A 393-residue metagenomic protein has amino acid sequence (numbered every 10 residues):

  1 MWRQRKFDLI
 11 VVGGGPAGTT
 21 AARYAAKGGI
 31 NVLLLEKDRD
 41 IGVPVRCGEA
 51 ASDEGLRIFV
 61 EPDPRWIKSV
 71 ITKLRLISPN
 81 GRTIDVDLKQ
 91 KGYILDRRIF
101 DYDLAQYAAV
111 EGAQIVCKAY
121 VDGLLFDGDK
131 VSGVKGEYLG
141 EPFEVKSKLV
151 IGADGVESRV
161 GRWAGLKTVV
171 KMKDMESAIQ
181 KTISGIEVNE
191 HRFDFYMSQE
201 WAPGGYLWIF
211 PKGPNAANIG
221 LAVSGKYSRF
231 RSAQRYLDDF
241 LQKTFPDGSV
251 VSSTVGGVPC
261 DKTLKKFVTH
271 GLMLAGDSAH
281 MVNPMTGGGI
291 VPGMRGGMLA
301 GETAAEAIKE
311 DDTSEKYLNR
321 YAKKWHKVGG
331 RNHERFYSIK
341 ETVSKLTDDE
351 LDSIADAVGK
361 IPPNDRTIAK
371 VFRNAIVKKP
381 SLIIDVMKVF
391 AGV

Functional and structural regions predicted by a protein language model:
W2-A17: Beta1/beta-strand and adjacent pyrophosphate-binding region of the FAD-binding site in flavoprotein oxidoreductases
I10, A26-R46: Glycine-rich FAD pyrophosphate-binding loop
A17, D40, E157: Conserved Rossmann-like nucleotide-cofactor binding loop
G28, Y107-D247, H280: Predominantly flavin-linked oxidoreductase catalytic cores and closely associated redox partners
G42-R75: N-terminal FAD cofactor-binding segment of flavoenzymes
D87-Y107, S224-S232: Short beta-strand to alpha-helix junction loop
Y227-T303, K309: FAD/FMN-dependent oxidoreductases across multiple families
A305-V393: C-terminal helical "tail/cap" subdomain of flavin- and related membrane-associated enzymes
